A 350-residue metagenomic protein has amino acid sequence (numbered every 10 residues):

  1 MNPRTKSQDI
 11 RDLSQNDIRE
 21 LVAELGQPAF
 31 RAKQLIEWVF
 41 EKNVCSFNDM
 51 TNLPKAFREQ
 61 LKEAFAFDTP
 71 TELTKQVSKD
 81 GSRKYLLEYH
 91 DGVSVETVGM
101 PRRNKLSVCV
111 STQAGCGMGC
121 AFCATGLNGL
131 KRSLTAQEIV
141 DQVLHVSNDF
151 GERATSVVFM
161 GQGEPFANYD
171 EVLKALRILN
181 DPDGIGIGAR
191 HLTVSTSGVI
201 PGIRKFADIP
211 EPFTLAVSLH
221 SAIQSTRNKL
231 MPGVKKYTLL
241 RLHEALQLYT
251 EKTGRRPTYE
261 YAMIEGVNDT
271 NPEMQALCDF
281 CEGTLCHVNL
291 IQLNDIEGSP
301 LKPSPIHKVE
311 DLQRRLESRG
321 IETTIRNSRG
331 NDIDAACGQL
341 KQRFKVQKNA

Functional and structural regions predicted by a protein language model:
M1-V95, P101, Q247-R256, Y261-A350: Auxiliary Fe-S-binding modules of radical SAM enzymes
Q34, Q113, I139-Q142, Q313: Glutamine-centric residue-chemistry signal
S78, S111-T112, S195, S218: Short linear Ser/Thr-Pro motifs
R83, V95, L106-V110, M118 (+1 more regions): Generic beta-strand structural signal
G99-M100, E171: Residue-level structural signal for beta-strand termini and adjacent loop
P101-E138: Canonical Radical SAM [4Fe-4S] cluster-binding loop centered on the CxxxCxxC motif and its immediate flanking residues
G126-S156: Conserved alpha-helical substructure of the radical SAM core
S147-S156, G161-R319, T323-T324: Conserved AdoMet/S-adenosylmethionine-binding subsite of the radical SAM
